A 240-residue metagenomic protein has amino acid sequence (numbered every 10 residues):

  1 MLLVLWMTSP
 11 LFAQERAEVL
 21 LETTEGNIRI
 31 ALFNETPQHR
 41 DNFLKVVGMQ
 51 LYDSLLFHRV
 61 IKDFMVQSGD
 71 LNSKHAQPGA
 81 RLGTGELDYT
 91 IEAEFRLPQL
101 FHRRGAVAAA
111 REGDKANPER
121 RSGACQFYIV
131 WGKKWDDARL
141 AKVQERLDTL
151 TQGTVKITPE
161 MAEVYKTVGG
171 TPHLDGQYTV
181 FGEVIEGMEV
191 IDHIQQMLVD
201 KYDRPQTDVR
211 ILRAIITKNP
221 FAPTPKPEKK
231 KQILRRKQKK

Functional and structural regions predicted by a protein language model:
M1-P10: Bacterial N-terminal signal peptides
L11-K240: Cyclophilin-like peptidyl-prolyl cis-trans isomerases
